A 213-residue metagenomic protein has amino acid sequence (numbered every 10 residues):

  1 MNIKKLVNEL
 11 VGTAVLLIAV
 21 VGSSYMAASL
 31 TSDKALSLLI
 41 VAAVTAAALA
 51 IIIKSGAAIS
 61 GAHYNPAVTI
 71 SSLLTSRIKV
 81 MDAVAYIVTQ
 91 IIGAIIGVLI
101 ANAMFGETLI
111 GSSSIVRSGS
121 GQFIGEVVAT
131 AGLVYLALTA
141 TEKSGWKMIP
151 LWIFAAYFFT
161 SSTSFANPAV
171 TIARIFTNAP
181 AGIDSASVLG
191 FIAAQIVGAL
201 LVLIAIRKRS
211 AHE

Functional and structural regions predicted by a protein language model:
M1-E213: Membrane-interface helix-loop junctions and terminal tails of multi-pass membrane proteins
